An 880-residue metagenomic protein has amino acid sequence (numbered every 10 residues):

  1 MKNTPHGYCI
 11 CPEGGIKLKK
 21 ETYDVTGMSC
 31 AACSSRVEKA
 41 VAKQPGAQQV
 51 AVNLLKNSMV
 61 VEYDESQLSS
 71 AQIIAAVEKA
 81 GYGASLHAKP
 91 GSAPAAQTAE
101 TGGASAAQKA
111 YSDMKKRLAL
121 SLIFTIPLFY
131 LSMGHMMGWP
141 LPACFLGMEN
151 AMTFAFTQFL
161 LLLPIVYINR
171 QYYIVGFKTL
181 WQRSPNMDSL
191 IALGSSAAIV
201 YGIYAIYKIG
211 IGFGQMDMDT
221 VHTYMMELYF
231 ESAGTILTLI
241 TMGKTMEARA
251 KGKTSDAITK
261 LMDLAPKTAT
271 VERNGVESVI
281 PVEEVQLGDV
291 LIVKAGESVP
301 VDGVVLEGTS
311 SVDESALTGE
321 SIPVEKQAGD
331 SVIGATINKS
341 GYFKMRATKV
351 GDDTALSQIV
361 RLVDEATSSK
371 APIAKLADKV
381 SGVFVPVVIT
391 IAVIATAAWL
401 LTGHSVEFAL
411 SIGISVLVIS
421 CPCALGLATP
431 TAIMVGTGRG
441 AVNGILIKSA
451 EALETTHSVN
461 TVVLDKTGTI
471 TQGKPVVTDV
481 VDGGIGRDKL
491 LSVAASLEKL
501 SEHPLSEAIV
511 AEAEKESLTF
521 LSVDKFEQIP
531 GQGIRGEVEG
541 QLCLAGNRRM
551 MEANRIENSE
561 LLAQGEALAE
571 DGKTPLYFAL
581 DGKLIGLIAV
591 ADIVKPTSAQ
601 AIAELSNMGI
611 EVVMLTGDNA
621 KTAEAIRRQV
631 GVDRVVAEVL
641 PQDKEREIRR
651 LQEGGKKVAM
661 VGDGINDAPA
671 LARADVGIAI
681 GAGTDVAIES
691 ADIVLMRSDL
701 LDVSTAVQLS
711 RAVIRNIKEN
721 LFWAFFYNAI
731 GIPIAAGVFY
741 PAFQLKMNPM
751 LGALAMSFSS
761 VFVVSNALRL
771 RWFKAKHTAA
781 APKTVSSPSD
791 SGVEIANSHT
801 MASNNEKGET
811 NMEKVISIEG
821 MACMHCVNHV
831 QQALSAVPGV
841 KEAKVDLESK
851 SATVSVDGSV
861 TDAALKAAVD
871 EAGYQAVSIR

Functional and structural regions predicted by a protein language model:
M1-T153, I165, K251, V276-E277 (+2 more regions): Flexible metal-binding regulatory segments at protein termini and peripheral loops
K19, S35, V459, V538-G540 (+3 more regions): Conserved ATP-binding TGD loop and adjacent catalytic N/P-domain core of P-type ATPases
C30, V37, V41, V61 (+38 more regions): Residue-level signature of catalytic and energy-coupling elements of molecular machines, predominantly ATP/GTP-dependent
G46-L54, S58-Y63, Q67, L228-F230 (+4 more regions): Conserved cytosolic catalytic loops of P-type ATPases
Q72, E78-H87, G91-T98, G102 (+8 more regions): Actuator/coupling domain of P-type ATPases
M137-T153, W181, V200, R439 (+8 more regions): Membrane-embedded alpha-helical bundles of multi-pass transporters
L160-Y172, Q182, S196, E231-L261 (+5 more regions): Hydrophobic alpha-helical transmembrane segments
V477, V481-M608, A620, V632-I648: P-type ATPase nucleotide-binding
